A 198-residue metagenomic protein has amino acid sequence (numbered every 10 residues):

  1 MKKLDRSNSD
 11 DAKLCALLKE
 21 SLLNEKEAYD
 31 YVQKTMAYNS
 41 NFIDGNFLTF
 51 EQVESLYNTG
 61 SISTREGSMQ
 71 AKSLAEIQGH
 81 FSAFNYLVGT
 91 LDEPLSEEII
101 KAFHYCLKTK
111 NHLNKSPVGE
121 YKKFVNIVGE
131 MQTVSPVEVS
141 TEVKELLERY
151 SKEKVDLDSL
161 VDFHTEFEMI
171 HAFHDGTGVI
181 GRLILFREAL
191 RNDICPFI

Functional and structural regions predicted by a protein language model:
M1-I198: FIC/Doc superfamily catalytic core
